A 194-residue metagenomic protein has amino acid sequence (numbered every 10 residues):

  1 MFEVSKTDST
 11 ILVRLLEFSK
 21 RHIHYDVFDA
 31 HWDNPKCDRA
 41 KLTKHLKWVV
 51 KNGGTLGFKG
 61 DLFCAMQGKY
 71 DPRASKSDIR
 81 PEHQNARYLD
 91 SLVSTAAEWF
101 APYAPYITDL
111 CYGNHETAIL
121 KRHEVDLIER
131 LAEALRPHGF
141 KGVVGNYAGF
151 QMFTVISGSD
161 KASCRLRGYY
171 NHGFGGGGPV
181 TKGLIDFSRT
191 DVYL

Functional and structural regions predicted by a protein language model:
F2-S5, F153: Binuclear metal-dependent phosphoesterase catalytic core
S5-L12, F18-S19, V27-G145: Core catalytic region of metal-dependent phosphoesterases/phosphodiesterases, especially metallo-beta-lactamase-like
L15-W32, R165-G176: Active-site-proximal beta-strand elements of phosphoester/diester hydrolases
R122-L194: Acidic, His/Gly-enriched loop-helix segments that form or flank divalent-metal centers in metallo-dependent hydrolases
